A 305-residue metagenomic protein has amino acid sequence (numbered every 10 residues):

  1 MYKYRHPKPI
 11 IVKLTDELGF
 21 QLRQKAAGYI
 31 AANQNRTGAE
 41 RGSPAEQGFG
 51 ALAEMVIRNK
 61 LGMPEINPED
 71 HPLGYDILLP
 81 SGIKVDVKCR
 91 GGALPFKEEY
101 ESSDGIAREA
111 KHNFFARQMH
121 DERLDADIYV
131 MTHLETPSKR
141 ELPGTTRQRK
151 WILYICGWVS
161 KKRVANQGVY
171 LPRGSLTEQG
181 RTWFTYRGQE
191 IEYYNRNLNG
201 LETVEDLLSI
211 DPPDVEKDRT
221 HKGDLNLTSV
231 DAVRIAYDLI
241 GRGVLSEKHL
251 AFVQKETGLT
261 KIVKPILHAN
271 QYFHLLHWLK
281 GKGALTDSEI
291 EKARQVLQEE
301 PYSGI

Functional and structural regions predicted by a protein language model:
M1-P80, K88-V244, H249-F252, G258 (+3 more regions): Nucleic-acid endonuclease domains
